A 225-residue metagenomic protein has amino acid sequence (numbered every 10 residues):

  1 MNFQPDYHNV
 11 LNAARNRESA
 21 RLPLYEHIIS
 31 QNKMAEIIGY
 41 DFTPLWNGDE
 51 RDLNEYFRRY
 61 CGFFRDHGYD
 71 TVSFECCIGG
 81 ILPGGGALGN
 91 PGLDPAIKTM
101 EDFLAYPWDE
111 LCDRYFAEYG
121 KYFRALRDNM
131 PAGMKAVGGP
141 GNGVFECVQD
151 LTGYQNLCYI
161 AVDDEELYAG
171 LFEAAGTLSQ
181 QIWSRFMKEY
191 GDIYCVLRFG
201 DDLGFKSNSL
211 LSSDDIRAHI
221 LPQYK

Functional and structural regions predicted by a protein language model:
M1-A35, G39-R59, D70-F74, G92-K225: Active-site loop segments of alpha/beta catalytic cores
N32, I81-A87: Detector for C-terminal structural segments
F63: Hydrophobic/aromatic ligand-binding patch that stacks against planar heteroaromatic rings of cofactors or nucleotides
